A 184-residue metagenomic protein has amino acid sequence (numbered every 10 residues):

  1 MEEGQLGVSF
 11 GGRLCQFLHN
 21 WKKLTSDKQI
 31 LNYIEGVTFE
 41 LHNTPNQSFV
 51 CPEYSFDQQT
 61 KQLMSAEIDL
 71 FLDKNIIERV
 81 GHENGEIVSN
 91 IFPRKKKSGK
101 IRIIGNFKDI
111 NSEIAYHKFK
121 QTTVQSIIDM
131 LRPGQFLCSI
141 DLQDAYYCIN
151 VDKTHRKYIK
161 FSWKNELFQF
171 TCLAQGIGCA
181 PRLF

Functional and structural regions predicted by a protein language model:
M1-F119, E166: Reverse-transcribing Pol proteins
F49-V50, I101-I103, S112-A115, Y147-N150 (+3 more regions): Short helix/loop capping segments that flank catalytic or ligand/cofactor-binding pockets
Q62-K74, S112, Q125, D129 (+3 more regions): A broad, structural surface signal
F71, Q135, Y146, E166-F184: Conserved pre-motif C helix in the palm subdomain of viral-like polymerases
G85-I87, K153-R156: Short, flexible loop/turn motifs enriched in small residues
S98-N111, I127-V151: Conserved catalytic palm subdomain of right-hand nucleotidyl-transferase polymerases, strongest for RNA-directed enzymes
S112-T123, I177-F184: Active-site beta-loop-alpha junctions of metal-dependent nucleic acid enzymes, especially the RNase H-like/DDE
K157-L167: Active-site-adjacent bridging/hinge elements
